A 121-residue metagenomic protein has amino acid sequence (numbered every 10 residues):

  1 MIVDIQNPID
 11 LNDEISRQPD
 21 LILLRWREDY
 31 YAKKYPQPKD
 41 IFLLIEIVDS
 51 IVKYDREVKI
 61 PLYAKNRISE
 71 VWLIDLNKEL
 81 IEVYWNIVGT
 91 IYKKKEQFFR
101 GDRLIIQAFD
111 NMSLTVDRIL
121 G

Functional and structural regions predicted by a protein language model:
M1-N66, L73-G121: C-terminal interaction segment
